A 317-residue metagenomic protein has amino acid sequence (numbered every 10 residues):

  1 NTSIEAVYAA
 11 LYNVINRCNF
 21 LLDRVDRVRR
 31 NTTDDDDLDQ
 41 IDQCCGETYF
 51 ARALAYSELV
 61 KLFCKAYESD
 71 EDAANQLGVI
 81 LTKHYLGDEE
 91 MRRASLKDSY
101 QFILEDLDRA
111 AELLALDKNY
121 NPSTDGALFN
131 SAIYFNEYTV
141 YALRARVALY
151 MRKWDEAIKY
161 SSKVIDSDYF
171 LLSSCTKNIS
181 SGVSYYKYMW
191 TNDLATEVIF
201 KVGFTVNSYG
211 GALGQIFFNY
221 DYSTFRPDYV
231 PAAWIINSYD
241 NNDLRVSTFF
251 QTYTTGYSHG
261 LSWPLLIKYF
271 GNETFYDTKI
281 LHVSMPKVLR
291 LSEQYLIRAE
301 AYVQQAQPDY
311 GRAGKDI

Functional and structural regions predicted by a protein language model:
N1-F63, A94-S95, E112-L114, K279-P286 (+2 more regions): Conserved, well-structured interaction surfaces
I15-C18, S57, Y100, L107 (+4 more regions): Inward-facing hydrophobic residues that define packing positions of alpha-helical scaffold repeats
F20-V28, L59-V60, A110, D117 (+1 more regions): Alpha-helical solenoid scaffolds that mediate protein-protein interactions, centered on TPR/SEL1-like repeats but also
T32-D39, L62-Q101: Short coil/linker segments at helix-helix boundaries
V60-K61, K65-Y67, K118, Y150-K153 (+1 more regions): Short coil/turn linking the two alpha-helices of tandem helical-hairpin repeats
Y100, W154, P308-Y310: TPR-repeat structural position
Y134-F135, R152, I158-L291: Hydrophobic-face positions in mid-chain alpha helices that act as interaction patches
